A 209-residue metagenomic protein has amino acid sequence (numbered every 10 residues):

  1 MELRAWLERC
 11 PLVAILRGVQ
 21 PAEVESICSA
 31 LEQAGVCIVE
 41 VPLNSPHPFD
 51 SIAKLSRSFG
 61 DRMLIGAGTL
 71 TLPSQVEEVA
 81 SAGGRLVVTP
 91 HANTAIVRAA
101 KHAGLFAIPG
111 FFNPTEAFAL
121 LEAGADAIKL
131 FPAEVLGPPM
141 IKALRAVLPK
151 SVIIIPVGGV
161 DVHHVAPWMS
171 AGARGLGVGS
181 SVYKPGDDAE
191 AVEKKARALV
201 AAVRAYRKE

Functional and structural regions predicted by a protein language model:
M1-L86, A92, H102, E122 (+3 more regions): Conserved N-terminal beta1-alpha1 strand-loop-helix module at the mouth
R62, T71-S74, A80-P167, G177-Y183 (+2 more regions): Conserved anion-binding
